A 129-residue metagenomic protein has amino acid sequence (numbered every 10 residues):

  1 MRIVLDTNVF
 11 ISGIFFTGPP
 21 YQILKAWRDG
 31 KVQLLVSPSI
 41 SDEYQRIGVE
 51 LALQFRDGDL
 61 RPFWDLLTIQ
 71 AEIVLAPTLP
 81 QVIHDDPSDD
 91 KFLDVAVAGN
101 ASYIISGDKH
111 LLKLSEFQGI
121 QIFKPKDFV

Functional and structural regions predicted by a protein language model:
L5, T17, Y21-V49: PIN/NYN-family metal-dependent endoribonuclease catalytic core
D6-T7, V36-S37, G107-D108, K124: A secondary-structure boundary/capping signal
G18, L35, G58, I83 (+1 more regions): Residues at secondary-structure transition points
L53-Q54: Membrane interface segments of multi-pass transport proteins and intramembrane proteases
D57-D65: Short, well-structured alpha-helical segments
I69-Y103, K109: Active-site neighborhoods of divalent-metal-dependent phosphate/nucleic-acid chemistry enzymes
V97-G99, K109-V129: Acidic, PIN/NYN-like endoribonuclease modules and their adjacent C-terminal/linker elements
